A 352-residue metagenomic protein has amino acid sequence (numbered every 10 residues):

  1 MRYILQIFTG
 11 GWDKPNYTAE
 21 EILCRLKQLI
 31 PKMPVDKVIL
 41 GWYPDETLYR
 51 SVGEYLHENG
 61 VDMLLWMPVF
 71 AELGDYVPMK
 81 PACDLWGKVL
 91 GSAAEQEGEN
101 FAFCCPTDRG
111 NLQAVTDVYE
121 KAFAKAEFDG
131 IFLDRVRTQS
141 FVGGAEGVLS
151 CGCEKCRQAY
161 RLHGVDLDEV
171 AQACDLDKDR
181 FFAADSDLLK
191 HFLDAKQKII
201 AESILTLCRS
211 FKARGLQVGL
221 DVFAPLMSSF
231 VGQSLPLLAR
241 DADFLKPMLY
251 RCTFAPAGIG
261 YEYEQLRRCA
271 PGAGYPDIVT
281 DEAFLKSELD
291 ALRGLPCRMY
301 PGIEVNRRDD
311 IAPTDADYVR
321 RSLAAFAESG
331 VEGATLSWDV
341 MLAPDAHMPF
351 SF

Functional and structural regions predicted by a protein language model:
M1-R25, N306: Boundary/entry segment of secreted carbohydrate-active catalytic domains
Y3-I7, V38-L40, M63-M67, D129-D134 (+4 more regions): Hydrophobic faces of well-ordered beta-strands that scaffold small-molecule active sites in alpha/beta enzyme cores
F8-W12, Y43, P68-E72, R135-T138 (+4 more regions): Active-site beta-loop-alpha junctions enriched in small/polar residues
P15-L48, K125-G130, R240, F244 (+2 more regions): Catalytic domains of carbohydrate-active enzymes, especially glycoside hydrolases
C24-L29, V35-D84, L188-G215: Aromatic-lined substrate-binding rim segments of carbohydrate-active enzymes
G53-E54, D62-A126, L205, V340: Active-site-adjacent "subsite" loops/lids of carbohydrate-active enzymes
Q96-E282: Polysaccharide-binding and catalytic clefts of secreted carbohydrate-active enzymes
A242, K246-G260, I278-A291, L295-F352: Substrate-binding cleft of secreted/luminal carbohydrate-active enzymes
